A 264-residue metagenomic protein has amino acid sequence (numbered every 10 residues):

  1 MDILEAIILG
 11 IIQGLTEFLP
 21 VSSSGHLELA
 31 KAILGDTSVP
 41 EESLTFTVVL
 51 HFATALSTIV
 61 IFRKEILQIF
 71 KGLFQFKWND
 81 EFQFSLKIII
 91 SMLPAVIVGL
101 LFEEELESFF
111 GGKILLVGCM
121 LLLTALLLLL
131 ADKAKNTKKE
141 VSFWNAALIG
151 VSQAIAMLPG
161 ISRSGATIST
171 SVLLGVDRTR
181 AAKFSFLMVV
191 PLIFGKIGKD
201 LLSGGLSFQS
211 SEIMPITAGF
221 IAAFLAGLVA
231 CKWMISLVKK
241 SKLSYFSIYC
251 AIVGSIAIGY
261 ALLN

Functional and structural regions predicted by a protein language model:
M1-N264: Multi-pass membrane proteins that catalyze or facilitate reactions on polyprenyl-/lipid-phosphate substrates and their
